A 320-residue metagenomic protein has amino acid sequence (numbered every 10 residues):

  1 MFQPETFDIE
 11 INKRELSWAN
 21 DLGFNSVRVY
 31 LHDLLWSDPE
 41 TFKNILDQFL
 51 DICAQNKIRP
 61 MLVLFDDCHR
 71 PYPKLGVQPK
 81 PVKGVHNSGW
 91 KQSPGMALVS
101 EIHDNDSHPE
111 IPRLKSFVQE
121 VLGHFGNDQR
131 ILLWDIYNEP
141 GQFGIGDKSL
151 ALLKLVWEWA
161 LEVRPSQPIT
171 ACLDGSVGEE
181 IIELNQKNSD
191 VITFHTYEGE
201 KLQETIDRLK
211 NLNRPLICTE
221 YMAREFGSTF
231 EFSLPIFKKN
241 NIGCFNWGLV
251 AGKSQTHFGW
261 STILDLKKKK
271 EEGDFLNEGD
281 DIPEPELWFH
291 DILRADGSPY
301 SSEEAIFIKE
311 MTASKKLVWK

Functional and structural regions predicted by a protein language model:
M1-S189, H195, L212, Y221 (+7 more regions): Active-site mouth of glycoside hydrolases
W36, E200-K201: Short glycine-rich, flexible loops that bind phosphorylated cofactors or substrates
K43, K201-E204, R208: Active-site-adjacent beta->alpha loops and helix N-cap segments on the catalytic face of soluble alpha/beta enzymes
P168, E198, Y300-S301: Helix N-terminus capping/helix-initiation residues
D190, L202-T205, I217: A beta-strand-loop signature enriched in Asp, Gly, Thr, and Trp that corresponds to the sialidase/neuraminidase Asp-box
P215-T219, A223-W319: Substrate-binding cleft of secreted/luminal carbohydrate-active enzymes
